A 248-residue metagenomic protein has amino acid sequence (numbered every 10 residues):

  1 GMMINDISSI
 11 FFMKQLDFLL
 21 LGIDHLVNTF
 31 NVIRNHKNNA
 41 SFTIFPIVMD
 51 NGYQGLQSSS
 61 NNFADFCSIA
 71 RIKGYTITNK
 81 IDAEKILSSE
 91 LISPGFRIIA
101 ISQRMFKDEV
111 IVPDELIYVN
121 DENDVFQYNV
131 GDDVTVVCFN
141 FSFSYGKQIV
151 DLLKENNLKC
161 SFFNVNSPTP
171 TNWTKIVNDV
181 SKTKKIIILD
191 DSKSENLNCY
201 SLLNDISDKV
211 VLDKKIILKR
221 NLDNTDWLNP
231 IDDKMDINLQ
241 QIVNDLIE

Functional and structural regions predicted by a protein language model:
G1-T135, S144, C160: Conserved thiamine diphosphate
N51, Q103-E248: Thiamine diphosphate
